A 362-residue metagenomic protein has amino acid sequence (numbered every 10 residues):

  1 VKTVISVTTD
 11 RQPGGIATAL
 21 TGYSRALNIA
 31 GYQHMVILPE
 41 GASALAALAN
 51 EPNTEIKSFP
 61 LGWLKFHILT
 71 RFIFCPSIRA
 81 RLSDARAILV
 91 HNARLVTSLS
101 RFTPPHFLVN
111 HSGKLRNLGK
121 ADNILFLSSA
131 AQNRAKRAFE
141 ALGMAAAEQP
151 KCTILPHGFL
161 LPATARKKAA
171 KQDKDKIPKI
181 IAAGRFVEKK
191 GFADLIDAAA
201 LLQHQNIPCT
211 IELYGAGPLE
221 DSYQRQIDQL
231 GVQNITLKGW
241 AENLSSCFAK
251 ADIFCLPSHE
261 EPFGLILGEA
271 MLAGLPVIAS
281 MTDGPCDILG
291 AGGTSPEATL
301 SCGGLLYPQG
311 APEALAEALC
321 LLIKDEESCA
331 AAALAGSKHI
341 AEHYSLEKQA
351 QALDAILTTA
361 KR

Functional and structural regions predicted by a protein language model:
S6-G14, T18-I68, A145-E148: N-terminal strand-loop element at the rim of the active site of nucleotide-sugar-dependent glycosyltransferases
G14-G22, P178-L201, P218-Q224, E313: A conserved mid-protein helix/loop that constitutes part of the nucleotide-sugar donor-binding site
T70-R71, L89-L95, N110: Short His-centered aromatic/hydrophobic patch
D122-I154, F159-A163: A short, active-site helix/loop in glycosyltransferases that binds the activated sugar's phosphate group
Q224-G239: Nucleotide-activated donor-binding/catalytic signature segment of Leloir-type glycosyltransferases, i.e., the conserved
W240, H259: Aromatic "clamp/platform" in nucleotide-sugar-dependent glycosyltransferases that forms part of the donor/acceptor
P276-A279, C286-G290: Short hydrophobic beta-strand element within catalytic cores of glycosyltransferases and related nucleotide-activated
G290-P312, L322-E326: Conserved acidic donor-binding segment of nucleotide-sugar-dependent glycosyltransferases
